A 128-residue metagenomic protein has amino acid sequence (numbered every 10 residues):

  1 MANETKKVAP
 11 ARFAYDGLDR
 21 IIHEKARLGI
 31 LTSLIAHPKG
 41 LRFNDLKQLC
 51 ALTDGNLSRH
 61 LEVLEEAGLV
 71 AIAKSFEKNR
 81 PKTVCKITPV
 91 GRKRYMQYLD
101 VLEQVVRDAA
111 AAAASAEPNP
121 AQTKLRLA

Functional and structural regions predicted by a protein language model:
M1-T5, G40-F43: Short, charged, low-hydrophobicity "junction" segments
A2-A9, F13, T32, K93-A128: Amphipathic alpha-helical dimerization/coiled-coil segments that flank or bridge DNA-binding/regulatory modules
F13-N56, E77-K78, V84-K86, K93: N-terminal helix-turn-helix DNA-binding core of bacterial DNA-binding proteins
G17, A51, N56, G68 (+2 more regions): Acidic/proline-rich low-complexity IDRs
H60: Residues within the DNA-recognition helix of helix-turn-helix
V63-A114: Charged, amphipathic alpha-helical coiled-coil/dimerization segments
